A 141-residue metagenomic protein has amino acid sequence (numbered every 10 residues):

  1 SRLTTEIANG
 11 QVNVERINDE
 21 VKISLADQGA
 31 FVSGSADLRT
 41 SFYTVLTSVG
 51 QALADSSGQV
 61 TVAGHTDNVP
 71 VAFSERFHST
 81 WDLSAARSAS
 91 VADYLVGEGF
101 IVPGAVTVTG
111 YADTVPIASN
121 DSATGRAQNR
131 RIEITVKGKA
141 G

Functional and structural regions predicted by a protein language model:
S1-G29: Juxtamembrane linker/hinge segments adjacent to a transmembrane helix in small membrane proteins
T4, A8, Q51-A54, V96: Signal for well-folded cores of large energy- and translation-related assemblies
E6-I17, G58, G64, G104-T107: Short beta-strand elements
I7-N9, T47, S119: N-terminal post-signal-peptidase region of extra-cytosolic proteins
D19-V21, G58, D113: Beta-strand-connecting loop/turn residues
S24, A30-T44, L53, H65-G141: Periplasmic OmpA-like peptidoglycan-binding domain that tethers envelope proteins to the cell wall
